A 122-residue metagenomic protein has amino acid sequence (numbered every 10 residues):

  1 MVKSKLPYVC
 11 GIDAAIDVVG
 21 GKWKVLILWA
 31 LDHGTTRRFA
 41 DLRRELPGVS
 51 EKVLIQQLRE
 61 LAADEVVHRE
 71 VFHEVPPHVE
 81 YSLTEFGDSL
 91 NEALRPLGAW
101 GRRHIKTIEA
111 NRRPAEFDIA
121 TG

Functional and structural regions predicted by a protein language model:
M1-P7, A63, H68, S82-G122: C-terminal regulatory/oligomerization modules of transcriptional regulators
V2, L6-V53, H73, E80 (+1 more regions): N-terminal helix-turn-helix DNA-binding core of bacterial DNA-binding proteins
L54, L58-L61: Basic amphipathic alpha-helical segments that dock to polyanions
